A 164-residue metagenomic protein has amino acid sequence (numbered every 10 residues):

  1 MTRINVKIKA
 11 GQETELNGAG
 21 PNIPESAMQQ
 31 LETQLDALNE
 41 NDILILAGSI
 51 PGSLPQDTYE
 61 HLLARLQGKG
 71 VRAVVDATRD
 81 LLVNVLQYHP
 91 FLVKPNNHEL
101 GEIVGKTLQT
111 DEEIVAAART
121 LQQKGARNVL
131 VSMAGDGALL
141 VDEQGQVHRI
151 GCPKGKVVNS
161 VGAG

Functional and structural regions predicted by a protein language model:
M1, G20-N22, R79, N97-L100 (+1 more regions): Short, acidic/turn-prone active-site loops that include or flank metal/cofactor- and phosphate-binding residues
M1-D42: Conserved N-terminal subdomain of the carbohydrate kinase-like
K7-K9, N17, I45-A47, D76 (+1 more regions): Short beta-strand segments
E25-S26, E102-L108, V157-G162: Short, charged, surface-exposed secondary-structure boundary motifs
I43-I114: Conserved beta-alpha-beta core of the PfkB/ribokinase-like small-molecule kinase fold
A64-R65, D111-A163: Conserved phosphate-binding/catalytic region of the ribokinase-like
